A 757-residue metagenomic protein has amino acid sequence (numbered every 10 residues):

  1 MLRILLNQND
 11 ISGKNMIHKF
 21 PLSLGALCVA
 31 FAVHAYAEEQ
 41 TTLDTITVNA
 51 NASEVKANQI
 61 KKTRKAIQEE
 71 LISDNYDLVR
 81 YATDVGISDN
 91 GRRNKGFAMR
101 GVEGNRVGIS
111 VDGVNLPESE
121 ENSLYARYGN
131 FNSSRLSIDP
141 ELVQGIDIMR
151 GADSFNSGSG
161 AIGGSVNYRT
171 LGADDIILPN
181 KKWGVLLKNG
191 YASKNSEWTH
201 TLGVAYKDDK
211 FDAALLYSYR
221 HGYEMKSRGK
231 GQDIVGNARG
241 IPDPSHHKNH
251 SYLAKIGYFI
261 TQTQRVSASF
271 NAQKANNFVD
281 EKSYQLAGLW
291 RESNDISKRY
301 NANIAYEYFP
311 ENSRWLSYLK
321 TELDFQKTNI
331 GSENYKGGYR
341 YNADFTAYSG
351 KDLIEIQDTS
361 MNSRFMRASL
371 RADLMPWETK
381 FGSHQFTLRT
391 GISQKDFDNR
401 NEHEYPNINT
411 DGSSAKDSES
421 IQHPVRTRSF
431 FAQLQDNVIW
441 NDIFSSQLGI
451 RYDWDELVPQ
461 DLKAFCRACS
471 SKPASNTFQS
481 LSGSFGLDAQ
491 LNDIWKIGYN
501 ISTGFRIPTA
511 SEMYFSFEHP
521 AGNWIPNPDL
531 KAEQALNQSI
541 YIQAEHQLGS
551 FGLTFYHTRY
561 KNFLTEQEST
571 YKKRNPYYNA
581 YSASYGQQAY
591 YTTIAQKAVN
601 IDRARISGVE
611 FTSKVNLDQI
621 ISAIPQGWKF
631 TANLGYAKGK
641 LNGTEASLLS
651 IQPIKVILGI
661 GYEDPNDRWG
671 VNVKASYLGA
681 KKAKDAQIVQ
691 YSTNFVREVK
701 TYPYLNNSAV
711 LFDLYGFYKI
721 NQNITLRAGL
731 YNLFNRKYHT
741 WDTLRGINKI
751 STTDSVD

Functional and structural regions predicted by a protein language model:
E39-I176: Acidic, small-polar-rich N-terminal luminal/periplasmic segments of exported/outer-membrane proteins
E39-Q40, S157-G158, A173-W183, K210 (+10 more regions): Short loop/turn motifs that connect adjacent beta-strands in outer-membrane beta-barrel proteins
T170, N189-N195, D208-K210, Y219-Y223 (+14 more regions): Transmembrane beta-strands of outer-membrane beta-barrel pores
D174, K182-K188, A192-D295, A680: Periplasmic-side early beta-strands and strand-to-turn transitions of outer-membrane beta-barrels
F259, T263-Q273, S297-A464, S480 (+4 more regions): Face-selective signature of the C-terminal outer-membrane beta-barrel domain
L286-N312, V425-T427, K472-S482, G486-Q490 (+8 more regions): Outer-membrane beta-barrel signature, preferentially recognizing the C-terminal barrel domain of Gram-negative
I439-S446, W454, Y556-R559, Y578-D685: Gram-negative outer-membrane beta-barrel transporters
F505, Y556-N562, E566-E568, Y677-T693 (+1 more regions): C-terminal beta-signal and adjacent terminal beta-strands/loops of Gram-negative outer-membrane beta-barrel proteins
